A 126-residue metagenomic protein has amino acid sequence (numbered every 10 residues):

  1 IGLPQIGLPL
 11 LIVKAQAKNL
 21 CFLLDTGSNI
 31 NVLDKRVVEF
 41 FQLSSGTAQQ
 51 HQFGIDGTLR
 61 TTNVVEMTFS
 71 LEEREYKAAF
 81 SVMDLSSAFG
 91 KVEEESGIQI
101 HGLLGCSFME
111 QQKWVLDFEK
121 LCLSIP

Functional and structural regions predicted by a protein language model:
I1-P126: Pepsin/retropepsin-fold aspartyl endopeptidases
